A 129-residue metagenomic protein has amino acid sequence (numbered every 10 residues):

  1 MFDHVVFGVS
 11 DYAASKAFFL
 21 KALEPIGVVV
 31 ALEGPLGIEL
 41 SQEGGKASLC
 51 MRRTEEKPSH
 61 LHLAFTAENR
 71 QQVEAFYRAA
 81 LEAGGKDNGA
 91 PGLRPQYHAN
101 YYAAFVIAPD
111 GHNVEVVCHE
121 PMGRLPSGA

Functional and structural regions predicted by a protein language model:
M1-K16, L63, E120-A129: N-terminal beta-strand motif that seeds the catalytic metal site of vicinal oxygen chelate
V6, H98-A99, F105, V116-G123: Short beta->alpha transition motifs characteristic of CBS
F7-A47: Core segments of cupin and vicinal oxygen chelate
S10-A13, A64-D110: Vicinal oxygen chelate
L40-G45, R53-T54, V106-P109: Active-site beta-strand termini and strand-to-loop segments that position acidic
Q42-S48, S59, A99-Y102: A short, glycine/Asx- and small/polar-enriched loop/turn that sits immediately N-terminal to a beta-strand
T54-E56, L61-A67: Helix-adjacent hinge/juxtasegments
